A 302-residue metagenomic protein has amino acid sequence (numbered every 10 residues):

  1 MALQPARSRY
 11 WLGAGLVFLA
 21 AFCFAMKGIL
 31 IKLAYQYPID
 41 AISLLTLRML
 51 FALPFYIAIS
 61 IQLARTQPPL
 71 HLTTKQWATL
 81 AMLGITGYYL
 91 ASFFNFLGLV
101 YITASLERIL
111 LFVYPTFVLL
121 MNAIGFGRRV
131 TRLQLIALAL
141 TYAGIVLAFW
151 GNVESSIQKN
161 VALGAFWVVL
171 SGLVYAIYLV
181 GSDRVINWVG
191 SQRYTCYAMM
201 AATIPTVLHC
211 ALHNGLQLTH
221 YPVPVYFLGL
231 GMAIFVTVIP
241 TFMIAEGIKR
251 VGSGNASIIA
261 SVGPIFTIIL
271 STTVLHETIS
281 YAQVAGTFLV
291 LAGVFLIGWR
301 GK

Functional and structural regions predicted by a protein language model:
M1-L47, I57, I85, I157-R184 (+1 more regions): Glycine-/small-residue-enriched transmembrane alpha-helix faces in small-molecule transporters and effluxers
R9-G13, P38-T46, L72-W77, W150-V174 (+2 more regions): Juxtamembrane helix-entry segments on the extracytoplasmic side of multipass membrane proteins
C23, G28, I57-L111, L147 (+1 more regions): Specific transmembrane alpha-helical segments of multi-pass solute transporters/efflux pumps, especially DMT/EamA
A34, L44, R48, G98 (+7 more regions): Hydrophobic/aromatic residues within transmembrane alpha-helices of multi-pass small-molecule transporters
Q36-Y89, F117-V118, V174-G181, T195-N214 (+4 more regions): Transmembrane alpha-helices of multi-pass small-molecule transport proteins
S43-P54, S92-R129, Q134-L135, S171 (+1 more regions): Specific alpha-helical transmembrane segments that line the substrate/conduction pathway and gating interfaces
L47, L106-V113, L179-I204, A233-T273: Helix-helix packing/entry segments at the starts of transmembrane helices
Y56, M121, V130-N152, T206 (+3 more regions): Hydrophobic transmembrane alpha-helices of multi-pass small-molecule transport proteins
